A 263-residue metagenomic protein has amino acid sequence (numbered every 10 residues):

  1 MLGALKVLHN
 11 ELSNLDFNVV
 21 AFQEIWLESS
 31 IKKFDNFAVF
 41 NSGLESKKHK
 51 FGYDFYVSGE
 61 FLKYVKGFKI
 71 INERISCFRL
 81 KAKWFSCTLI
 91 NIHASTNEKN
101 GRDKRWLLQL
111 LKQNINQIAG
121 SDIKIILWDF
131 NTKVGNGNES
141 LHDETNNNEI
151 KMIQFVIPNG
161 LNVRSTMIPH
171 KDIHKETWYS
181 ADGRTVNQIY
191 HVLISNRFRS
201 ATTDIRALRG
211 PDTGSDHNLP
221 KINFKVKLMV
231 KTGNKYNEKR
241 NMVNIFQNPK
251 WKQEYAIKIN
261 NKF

Functional and structural regions predicted by a protein language model:
M1-F263: A shared catalytic/ligand-binding motif for oxyanion handling
